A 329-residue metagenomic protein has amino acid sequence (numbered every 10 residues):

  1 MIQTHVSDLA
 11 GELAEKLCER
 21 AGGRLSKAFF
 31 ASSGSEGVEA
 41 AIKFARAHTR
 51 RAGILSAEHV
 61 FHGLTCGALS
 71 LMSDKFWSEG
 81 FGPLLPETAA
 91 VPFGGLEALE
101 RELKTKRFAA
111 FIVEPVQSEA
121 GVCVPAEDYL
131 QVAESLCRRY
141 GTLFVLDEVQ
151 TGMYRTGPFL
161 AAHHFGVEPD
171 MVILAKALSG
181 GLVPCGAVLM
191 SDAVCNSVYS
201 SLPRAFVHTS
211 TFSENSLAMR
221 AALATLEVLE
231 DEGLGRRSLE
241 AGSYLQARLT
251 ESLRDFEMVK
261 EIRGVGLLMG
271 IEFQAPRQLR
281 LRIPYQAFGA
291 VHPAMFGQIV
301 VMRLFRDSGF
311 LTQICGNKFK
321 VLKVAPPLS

Functional and structural regions predicted by a protein language model:
M1-S329: Conserved N-terminal phosphate-binding loop of PLP-dependent enzymes in the Aspartate aminotransferase
